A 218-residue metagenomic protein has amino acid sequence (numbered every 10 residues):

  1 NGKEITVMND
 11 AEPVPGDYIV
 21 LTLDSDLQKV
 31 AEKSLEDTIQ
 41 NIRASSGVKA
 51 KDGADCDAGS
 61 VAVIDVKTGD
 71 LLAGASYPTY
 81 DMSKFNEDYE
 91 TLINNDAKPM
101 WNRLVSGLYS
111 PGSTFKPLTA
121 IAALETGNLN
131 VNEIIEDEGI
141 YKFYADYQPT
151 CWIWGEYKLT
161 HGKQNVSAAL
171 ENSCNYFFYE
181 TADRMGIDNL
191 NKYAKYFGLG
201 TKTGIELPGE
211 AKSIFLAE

Functional and structural regions predicted by a protein language model:
N1-G16, K33, Q40: Small/polar-residue-rich segments within soluble enzyme cores
K3-A11, L23, A54, G59-A62 (+2 more regions): Beta-lactam-recognizing serine transpeptidase/beta-lactamase-like catalytic domain environment
I5, D26, I42-G47, F178: Charged, low-complexity, helix-prone segments enriched in Lys/Glu/Asp/Gln
P15-L27: Conserved beta-strand/loop elements of the cytosolic catalytic core of P-type E1-E2 ATPases, chiefly in the P-domain
K29-S60, T79: Beta-lactamase-like hydrolase cores
